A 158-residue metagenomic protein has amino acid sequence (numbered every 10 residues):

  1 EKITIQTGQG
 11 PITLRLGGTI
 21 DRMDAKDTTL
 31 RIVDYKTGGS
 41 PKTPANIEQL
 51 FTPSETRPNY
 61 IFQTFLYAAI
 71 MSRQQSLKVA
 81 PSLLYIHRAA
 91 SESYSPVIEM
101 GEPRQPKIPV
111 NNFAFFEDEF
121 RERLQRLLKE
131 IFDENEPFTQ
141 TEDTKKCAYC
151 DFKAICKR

Functional and structural regions predicted by a protein language model:
E1-R158: RecB-family 4Fe-4S metal-dependent nuclease core
